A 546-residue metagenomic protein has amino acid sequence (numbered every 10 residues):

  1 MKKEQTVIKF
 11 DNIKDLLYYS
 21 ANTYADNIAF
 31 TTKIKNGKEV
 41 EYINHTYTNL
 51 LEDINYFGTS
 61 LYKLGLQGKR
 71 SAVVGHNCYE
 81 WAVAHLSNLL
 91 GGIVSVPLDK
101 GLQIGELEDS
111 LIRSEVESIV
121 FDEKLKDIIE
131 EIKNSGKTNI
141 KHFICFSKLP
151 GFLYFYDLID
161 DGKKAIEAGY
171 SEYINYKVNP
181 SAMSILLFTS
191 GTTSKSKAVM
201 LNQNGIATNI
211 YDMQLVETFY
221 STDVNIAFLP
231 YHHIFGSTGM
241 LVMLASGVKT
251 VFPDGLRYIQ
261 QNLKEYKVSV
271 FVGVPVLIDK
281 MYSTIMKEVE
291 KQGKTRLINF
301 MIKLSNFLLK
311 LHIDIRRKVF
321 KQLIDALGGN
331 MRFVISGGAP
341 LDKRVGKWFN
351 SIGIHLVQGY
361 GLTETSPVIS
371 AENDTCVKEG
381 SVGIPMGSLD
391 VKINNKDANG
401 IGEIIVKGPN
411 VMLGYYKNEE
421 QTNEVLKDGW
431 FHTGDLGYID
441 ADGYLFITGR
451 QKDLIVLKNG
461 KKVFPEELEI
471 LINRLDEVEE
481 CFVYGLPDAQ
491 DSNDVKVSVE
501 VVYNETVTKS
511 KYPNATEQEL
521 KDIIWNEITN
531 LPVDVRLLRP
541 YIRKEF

Functional and structural regions predicted by a protein language model:
L16-L17, L90-D161, V495, E505: Structural core segment of the AMP-binding/adenylate-forming
A25-I28, K163-F188, K195, T218-V224: Conserved pre-ATP/AMP-binding loop-to-beta segment of ANL
D26-C78, A82-L86, Q103-E108, K163 (+1 more regions): Conserved AMP-binding/adenylate-forming core of the ANL superfamily
N36-E39, D127-N179, I285-Q322: ANL superfamily adenylate-forming
I43-T48, S184-I210: Conserved AMP-binding A3 loop
I119-F121, G408, L413-G414, L436-V535: AMP-binding/adenylate-forming catalytic core of the ANL superfamily
A207-V224, Y231-F320, N330, H355: Conserved AMP-binding/adenylation subdomain of ANL enzymes
F271, I315, V319-L445, Q451-L454 (+1 more regions): Conserved AMP-binding/adenylate-forming
